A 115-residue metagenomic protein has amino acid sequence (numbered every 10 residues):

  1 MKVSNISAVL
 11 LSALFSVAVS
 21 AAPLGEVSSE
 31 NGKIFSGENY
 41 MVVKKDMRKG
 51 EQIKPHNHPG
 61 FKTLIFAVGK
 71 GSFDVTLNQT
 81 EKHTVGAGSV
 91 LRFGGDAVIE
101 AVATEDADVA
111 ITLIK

Functional and structural regions predicted by a protein language model:
M1-A22: Classic N-terminal secretory signal peptides
A22-M41: Short N-terminal segments immediately surrounding and downstream of signal-peptide cleavage
V43-P59: Conserved short histidine dyad/triad with adjacent acidic residue
I53-H58, L77, V102-A103: Short histidine-centered beta-strand/loop micro-motifs that create catalytic or ligand/metal-coordination sites
G60-D74, N78: Glycine- and acidic-residue-biased ligand/ion/polar-headgroup-sensing regions
A67-G69, G86, E105: A cytosolic small-molecule/anion-sensing beta-strand core signal
Q79-G95: Short acidic-glycine-tyrosine-enriched beta hairpin
G95-K115: Ligand-binding loop in jelly-roll beta-barrel domains
